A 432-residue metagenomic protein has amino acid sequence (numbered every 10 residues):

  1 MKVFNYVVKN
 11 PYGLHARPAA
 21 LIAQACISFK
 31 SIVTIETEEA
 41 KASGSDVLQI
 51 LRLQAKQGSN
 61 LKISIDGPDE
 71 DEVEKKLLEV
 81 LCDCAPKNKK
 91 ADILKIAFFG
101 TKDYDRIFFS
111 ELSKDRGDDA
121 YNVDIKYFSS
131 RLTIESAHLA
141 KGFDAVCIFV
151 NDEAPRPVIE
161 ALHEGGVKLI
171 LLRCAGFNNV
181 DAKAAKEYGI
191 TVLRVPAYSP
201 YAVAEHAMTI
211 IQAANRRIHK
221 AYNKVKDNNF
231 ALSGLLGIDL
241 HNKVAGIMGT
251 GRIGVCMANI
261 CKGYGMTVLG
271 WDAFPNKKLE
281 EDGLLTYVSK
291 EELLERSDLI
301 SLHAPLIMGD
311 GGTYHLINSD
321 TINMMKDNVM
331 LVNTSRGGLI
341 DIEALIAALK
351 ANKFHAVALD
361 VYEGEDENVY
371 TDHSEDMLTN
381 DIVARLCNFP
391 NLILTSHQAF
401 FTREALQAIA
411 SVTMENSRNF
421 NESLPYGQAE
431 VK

Functional and structural regions predicted by a protein language model:
M1-N10: Short amphipathic
Y12-I32, K41-S59, D71-E74, H163: Amphipathic alpha-helical interaction surfaces in cytosolic regulatory modules
K56-N88: C-terminal structural segments of small proteins and small subunits
D92-L193, N318: An N-terminal-biased, well-structured beta-alpha scaffold segment characteristic of Rossmann-like dinucleotide-binding
V150-N151, D298, A304-M308, S335-R336 (+1 more regions): Short glycine-/small-residue-rich Rossmann-like dinucleotide-binding loops
Y188-V244, C256-N259: Phosphate-binding beta-alpha-beta segment of Rossmann-like dinucleotide-binding domains, i.e., the NAD(P)
S233-D327: Rossmann-like dinucleotide/phosphate-binding beta-alpha-beta segment
N328, T334-K432: Rossmann-like dinucleotide-binding domain for NAD(H)/NADP(H)
